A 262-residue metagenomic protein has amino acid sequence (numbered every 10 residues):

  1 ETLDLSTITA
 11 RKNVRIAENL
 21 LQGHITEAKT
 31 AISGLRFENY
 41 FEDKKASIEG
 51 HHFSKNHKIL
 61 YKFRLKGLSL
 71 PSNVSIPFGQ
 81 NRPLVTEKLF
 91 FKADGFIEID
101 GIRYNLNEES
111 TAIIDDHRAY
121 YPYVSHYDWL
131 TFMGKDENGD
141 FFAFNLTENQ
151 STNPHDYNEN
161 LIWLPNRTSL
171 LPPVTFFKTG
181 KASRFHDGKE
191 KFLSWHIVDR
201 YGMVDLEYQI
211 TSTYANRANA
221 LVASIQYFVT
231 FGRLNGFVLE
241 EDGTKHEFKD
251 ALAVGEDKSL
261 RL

Functional and structural regions predicted by a protein language model:
E1-L262: Structured soluble/peripheral alpha/beta segments that form catalytic or ligand/cofactor-binding pockets
